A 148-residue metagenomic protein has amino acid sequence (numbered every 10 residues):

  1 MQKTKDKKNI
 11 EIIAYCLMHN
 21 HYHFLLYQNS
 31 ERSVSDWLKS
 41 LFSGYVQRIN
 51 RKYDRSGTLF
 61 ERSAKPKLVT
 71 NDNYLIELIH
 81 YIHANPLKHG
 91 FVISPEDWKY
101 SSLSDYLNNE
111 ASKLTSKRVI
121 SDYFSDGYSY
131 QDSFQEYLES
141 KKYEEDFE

Functional and structural regions predicted by a protein language model:
M1-E148: Short catalytic/metal-binding and nucleic-acid-binding patches
